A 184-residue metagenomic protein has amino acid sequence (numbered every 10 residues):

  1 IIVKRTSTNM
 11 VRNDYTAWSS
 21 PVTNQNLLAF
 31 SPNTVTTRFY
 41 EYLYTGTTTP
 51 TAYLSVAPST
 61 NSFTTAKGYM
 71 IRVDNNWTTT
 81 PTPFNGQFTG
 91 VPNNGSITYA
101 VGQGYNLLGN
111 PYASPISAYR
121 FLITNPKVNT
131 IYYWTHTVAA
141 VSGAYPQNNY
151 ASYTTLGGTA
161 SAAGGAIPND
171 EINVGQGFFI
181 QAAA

Functional and structural regions predicted by a protein language model:
I1-A184: N-terminal exported-region signature
